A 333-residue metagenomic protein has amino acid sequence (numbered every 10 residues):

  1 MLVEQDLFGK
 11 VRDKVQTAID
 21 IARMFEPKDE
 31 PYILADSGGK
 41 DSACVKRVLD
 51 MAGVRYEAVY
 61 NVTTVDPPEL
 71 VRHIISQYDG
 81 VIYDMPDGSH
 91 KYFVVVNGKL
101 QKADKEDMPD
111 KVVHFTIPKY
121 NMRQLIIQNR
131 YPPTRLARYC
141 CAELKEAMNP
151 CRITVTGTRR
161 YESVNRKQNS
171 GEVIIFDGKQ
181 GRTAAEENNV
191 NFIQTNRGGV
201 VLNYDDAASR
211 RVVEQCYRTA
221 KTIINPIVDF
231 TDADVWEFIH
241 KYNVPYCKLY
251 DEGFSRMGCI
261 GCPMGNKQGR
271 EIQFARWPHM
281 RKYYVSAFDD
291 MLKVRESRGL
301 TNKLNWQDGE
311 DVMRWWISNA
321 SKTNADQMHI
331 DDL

Functional and structural regions predicted by a protein language model:
M1-H240: ATP-dependent adenylation/nucleotidyltransferase module used to activate substrates
H240-L333: ATP/NTP-dependent adenylation/nucleotidyl-transfer catalytic domains that generate, transfer, or process NMP-activated
